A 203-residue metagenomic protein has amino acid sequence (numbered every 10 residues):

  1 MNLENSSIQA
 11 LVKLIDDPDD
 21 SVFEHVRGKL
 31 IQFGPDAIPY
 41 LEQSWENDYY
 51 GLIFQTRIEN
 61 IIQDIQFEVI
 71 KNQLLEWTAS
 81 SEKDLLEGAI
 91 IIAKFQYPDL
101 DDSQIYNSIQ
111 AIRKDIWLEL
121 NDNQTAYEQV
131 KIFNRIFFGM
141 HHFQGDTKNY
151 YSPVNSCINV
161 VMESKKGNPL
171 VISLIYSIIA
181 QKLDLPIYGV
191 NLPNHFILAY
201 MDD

Functional and structural regions predicted by a protein language model:
M1-D203: A structural boundary/capping signal
